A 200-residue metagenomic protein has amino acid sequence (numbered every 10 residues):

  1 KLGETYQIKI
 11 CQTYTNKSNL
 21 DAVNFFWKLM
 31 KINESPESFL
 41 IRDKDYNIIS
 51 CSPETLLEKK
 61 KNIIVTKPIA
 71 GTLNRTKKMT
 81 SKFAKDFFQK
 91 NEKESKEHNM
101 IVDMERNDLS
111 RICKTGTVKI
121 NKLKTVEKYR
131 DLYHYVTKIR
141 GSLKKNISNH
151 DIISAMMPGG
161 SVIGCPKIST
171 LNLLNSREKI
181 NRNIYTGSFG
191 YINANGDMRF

Functional and structural regions predicted by a protein language model:
K1-F200: Extended alpha-helical targeting/anchoring segments, especially N-terminal organellar/secretory targeting helices
